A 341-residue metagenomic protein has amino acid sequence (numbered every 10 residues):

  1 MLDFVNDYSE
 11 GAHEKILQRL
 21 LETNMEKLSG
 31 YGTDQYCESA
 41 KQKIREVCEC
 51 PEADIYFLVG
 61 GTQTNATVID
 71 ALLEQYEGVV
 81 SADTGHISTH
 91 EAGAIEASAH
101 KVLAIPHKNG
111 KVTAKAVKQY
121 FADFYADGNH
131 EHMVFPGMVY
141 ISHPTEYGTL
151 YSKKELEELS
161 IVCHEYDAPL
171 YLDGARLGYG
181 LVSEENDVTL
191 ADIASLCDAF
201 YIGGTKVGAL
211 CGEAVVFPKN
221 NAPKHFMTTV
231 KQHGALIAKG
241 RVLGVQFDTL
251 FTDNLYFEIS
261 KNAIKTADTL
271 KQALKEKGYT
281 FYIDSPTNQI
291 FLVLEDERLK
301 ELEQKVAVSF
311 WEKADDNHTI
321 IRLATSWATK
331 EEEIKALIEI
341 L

Functional and structural regions predicted by a protein language model:
H13-G61, D83-T84, S88, A94: Conserved N-terminal alpha-helix of the aminotransferase class I/II PLP-enzyme fold
A71-T89, K118: Conserved PLP-anchoring active-site segment centered on the Schiff-base-forming lysine
E74-Y76, D268-L341: Conserved C-terminal alpha-helix-loop-beta "cap" of PLP-dependent enzymes that closes/shapes the active-site mouth
A99-P144, Y151-E158: PLP-dependent aminotransferase-class I/II
V102-L103, L170-L172, F281, V308-F310: Hydrophobic beta-strand scaffold residues
K108, F135-P136, S142, L150 (+2 more regions): Active-site C-terminal subdomain of aminotransferase-like
Y151-S183: Catalytic PLP-binding core of fold-type I/II PLP enzymes
